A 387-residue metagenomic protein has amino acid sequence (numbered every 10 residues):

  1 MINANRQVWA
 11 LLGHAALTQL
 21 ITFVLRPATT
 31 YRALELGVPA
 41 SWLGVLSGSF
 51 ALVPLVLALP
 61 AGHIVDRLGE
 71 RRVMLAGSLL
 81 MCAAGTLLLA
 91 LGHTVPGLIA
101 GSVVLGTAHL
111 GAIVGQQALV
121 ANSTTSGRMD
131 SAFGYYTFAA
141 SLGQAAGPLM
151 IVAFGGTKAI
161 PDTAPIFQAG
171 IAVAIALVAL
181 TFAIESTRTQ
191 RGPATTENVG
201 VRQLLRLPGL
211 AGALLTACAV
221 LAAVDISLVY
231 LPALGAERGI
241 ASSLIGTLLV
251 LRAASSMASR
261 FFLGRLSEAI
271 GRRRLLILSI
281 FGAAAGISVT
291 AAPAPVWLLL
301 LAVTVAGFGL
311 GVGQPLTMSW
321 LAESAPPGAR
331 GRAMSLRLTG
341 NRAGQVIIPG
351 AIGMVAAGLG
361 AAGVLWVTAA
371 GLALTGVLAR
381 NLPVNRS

Functional and structural regions predicted by a protein language model:
M1-N5, E185-L214: Juxtamembrane intracellular "pre-TM" segments in multi-pass secondary transporters
I2-A51, G212, V224-L234, R238: Helix-loop boundary and gating motifs at the non-cytosolic
A51-L59, A145, A253-M257, F261 (+1 more regions): Residue-level signature of mid-helix packing/kink "hotspots" within the transmembrane helices of 12-pass Major
L57-E70, S259-G271: Helix-to-loop junctions at the C-terminal end of transmembrane segments in multipass secondary transporters
V73-L87, R274-S288: Structural signature of the two symmetry-related core transmembrane helices
A90-G101, A291-L301: Helix-loop junctions at membrane interfaces in 12-TM secondary transporters
V103-A139, W320: Cytoplasmic helix-loop-helix junction between adjacent transmembrane helices in 12-TM secondary transporters
V152, I171-G192, L378-P383: C-terminal membrane-cytosol helix-exit motif in multi-pass small-molecule transporters
